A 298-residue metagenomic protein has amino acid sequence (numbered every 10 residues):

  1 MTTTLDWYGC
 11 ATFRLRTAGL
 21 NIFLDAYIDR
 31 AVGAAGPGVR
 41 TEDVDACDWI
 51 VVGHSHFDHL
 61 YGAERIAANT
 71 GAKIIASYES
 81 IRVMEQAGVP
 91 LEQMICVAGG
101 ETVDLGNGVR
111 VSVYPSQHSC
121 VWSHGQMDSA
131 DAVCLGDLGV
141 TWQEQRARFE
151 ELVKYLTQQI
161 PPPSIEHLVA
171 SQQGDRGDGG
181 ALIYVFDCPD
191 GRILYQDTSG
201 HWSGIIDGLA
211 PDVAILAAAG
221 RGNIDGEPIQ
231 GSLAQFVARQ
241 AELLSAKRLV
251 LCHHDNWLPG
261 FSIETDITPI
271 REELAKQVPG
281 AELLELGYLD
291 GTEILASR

Functional and structural regions predicted by a protein language model:
M1-D43, W49, G177-D197, V213: Conserved beta-strand hairpin/beta-sheet module of binuclear metal-dependent hydrolase folds, prominently
T17-H56, Y61-A68, L91, Q117-R146 (+2 more regions): Pre-active-site segment of Zn-dependent metallo-hydrolases
F23-I28, G99-E101, G108-S119, P211-G222: Conserved catalytic scaffold of divalent metal-dependent phosphoesterases
F23-Y27, C47-S55, I75-Y78, I193-S199 (+3 more regions): Active-site neighborhood of phospho(di)ester-bond hydrolases with catalytic His/Asp-centered motifs
A31, H56-Y61, I81-M84, E101-V103 (+4 more regions): Active-site environment of divalent metal-dependent phosphoester hydrolases
K73, I81-L105, D207-G208, A234-R298: Binuclear metal-ion centers of metallo-dependent hydrolases, dominated by the metallo-beta-lactamase
E79-L182, C188-P189, G287: Metallo-beta-lactamase
T157-E242: Active-site-proximal loop/helix segments of hydrolase catalytic cores
